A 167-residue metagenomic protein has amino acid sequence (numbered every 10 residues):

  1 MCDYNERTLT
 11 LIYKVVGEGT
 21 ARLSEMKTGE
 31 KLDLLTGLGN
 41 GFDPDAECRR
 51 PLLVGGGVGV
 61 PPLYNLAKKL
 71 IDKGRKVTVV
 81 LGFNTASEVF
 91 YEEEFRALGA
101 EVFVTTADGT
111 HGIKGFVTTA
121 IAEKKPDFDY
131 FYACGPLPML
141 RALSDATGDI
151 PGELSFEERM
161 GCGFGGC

Functional and structural regions predicted by a protein language model:
M1-E30: Ferredoxin-reductase
K31, R50, R75-V79, E101 (+2 more regions): Residues at the starts of beta-strands that form the adenosine-phosphate
G39-A46: Short, Lys/Arg- and Gly-enriched loop/turn segments at beta-strand edges
R50-V60: Short, glycine-rich nucleotide/cofactor-binding loops
V58-L63, M139: Hydrophobic/small residue at the entry helix of a nucleotide-binding pocket
P62-I71: Histidine-anchored nucleotide/phosphate-binding helix
N84-G166: Reductase modules of NAD(P)H-dependent flavoproteins
